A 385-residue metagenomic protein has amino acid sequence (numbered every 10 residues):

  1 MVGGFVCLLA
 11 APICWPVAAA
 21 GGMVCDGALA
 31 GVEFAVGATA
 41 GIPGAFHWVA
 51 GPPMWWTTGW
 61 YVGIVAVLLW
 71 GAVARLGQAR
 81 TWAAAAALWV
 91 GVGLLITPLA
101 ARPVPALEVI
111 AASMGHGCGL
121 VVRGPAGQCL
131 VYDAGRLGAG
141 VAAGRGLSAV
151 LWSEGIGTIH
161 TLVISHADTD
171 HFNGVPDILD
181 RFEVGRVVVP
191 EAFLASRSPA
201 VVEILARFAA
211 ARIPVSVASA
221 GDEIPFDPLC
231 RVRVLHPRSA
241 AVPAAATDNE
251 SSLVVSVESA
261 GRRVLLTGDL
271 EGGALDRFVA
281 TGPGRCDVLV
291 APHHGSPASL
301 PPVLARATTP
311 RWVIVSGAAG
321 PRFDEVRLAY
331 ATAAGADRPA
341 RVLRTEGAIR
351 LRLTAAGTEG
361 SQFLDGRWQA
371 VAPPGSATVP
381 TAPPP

Functional and structural regions predicted by a protein language model:
G4-P385: Non-globular, low-confidence helical/coil segments that flank catalytic cores
